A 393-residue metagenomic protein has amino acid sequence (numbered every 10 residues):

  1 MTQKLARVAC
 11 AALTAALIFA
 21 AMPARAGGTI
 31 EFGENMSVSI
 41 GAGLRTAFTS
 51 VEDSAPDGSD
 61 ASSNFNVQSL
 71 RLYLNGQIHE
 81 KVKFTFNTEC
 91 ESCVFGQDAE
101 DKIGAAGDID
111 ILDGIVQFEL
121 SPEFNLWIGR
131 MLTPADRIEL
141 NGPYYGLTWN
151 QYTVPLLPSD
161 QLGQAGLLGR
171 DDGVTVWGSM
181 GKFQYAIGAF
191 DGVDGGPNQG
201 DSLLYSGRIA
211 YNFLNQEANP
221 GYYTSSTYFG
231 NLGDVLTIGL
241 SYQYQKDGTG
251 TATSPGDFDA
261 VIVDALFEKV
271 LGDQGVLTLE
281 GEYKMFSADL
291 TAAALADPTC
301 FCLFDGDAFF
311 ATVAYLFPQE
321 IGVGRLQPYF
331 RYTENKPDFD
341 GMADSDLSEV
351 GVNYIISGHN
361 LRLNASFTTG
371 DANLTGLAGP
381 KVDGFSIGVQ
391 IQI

Functional and structural regions predicted by a protein language model:
M1-A11: Bacterial N-terminal signal peptides that target proteins for export
R7, R25, C90, D297-T299: Mature extracytoplasmic/luminal segments of secretory-pathway proteins
A9-F19: Hydrophobic helical h-region of N-terminal Sec-dependent signal peptides in bacterial secretory/periplasmic proteins
F19-A26: Sec/Tat signal peptide C-region and signal peptidase I cleavage site
G27-A55, S59-G195, Q199-P220, T224-S226 (+3 more regions): Outer membrane beta-barrel
T29, G33, A55-D60, H79 (+4 more regions): Outer-membrane beta-barrel pore domains
